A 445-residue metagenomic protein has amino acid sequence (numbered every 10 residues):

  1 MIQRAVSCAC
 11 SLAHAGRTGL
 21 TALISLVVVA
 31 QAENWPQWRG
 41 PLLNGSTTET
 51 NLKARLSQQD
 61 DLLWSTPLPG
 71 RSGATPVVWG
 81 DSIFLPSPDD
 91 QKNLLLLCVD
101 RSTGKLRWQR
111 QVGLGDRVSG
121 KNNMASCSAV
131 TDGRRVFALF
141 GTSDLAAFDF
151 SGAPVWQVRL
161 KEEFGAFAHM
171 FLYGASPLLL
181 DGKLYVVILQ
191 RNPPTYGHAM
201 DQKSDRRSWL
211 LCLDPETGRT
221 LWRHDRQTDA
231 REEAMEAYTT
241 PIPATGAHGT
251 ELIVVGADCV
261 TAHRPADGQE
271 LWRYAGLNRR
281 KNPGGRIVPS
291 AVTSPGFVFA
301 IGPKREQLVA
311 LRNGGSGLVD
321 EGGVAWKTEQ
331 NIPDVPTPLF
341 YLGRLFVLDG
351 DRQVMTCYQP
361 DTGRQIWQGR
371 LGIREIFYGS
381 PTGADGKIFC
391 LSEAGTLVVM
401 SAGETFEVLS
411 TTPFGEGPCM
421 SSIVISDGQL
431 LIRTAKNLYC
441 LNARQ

Functional and structural regions predicted by a protein language model:
M1-H14: N-terminal secretory signal peptides that target proteins for export/translocation
Q3, G19-A22, N51: N-terminal compositionally biased, intrinsically disordered segments and leader/signal-like regions
V6-S7, S25-Q31, L211: N-terminal non-cleavable signal-anchor helices
A9-C10, L20-L23, G45, Y439: A periodicity- and composition-biased signal for non-globular, repetitive helical segments
A15-V27: Bacterial N-terminal signal peptides
Q31-Q445: Noncatalytic, solvent-exposed loop/strand surfaces of beta-propeller-type extracellular/periplasmic domains
